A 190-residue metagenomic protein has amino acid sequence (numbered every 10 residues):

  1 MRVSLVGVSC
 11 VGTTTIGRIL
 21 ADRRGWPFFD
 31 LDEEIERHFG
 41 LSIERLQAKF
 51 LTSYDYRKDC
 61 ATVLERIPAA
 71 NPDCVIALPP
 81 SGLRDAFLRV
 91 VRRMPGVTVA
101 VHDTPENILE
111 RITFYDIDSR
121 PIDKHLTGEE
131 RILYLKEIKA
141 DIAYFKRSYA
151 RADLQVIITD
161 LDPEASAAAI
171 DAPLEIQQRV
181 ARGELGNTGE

Functional and structural regions predicted by a protein language model:
V8: P-loop (Walker A) phosphate-binding loop of NTP-binding proteins
V11: ATP-binding Walker
T14: Walker A/P-loop
I19, R23, A143-E190: NTP-dependent small-molecule kinase module
D22-T62: Conserved substrate/cofactor phosphate-moiety recognition/catalytic segment in nucleotide-dependent phosphotransferases
D55-V97, V101: Glycine-rich phosphate-binding loop used to anchor ATP phosphates in small-molecule kinases, encompassing both
G96-Y144: A glycine- and Lys/Arg-enriched "phosphate-lid" helix/loop adjacent to the NTP-binding pocket of small-molecule kinases
